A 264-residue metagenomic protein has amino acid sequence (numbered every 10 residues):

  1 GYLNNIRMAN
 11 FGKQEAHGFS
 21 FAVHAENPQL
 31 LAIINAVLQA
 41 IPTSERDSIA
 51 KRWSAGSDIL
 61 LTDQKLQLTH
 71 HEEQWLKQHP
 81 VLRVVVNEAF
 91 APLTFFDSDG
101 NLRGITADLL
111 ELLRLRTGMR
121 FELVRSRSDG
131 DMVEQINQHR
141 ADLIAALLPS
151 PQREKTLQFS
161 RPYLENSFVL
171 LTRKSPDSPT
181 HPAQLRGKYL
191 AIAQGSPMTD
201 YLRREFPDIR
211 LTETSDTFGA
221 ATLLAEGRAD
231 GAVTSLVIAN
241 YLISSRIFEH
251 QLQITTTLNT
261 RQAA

Functional and structural regions predicted by a protein language model:
G1-E15, G130-E134, A146-T156, Y201-R204 (+1 more regions): A ligand-binding cleft/hinge motif common to bilobed small-molecule-binding domains
G1-N4, T94-S98, A107-R120, S160 (+3 more regions): Ligand-binding cleft/hinge of the Venus flytrap
I6-R7, F11-H17, E26-R140, P149-Q158 (+2 more regions): N-terminal hydrophobic or amphipathic helices and topogenic motifs
N10, R120-S128, I192, I209-A220: Short beta-strand-to-loop elements that line the ligand-binding cleft of bilobed periplasmic-binding protein-like
G18-H24, Q262-A264: A short beta-strand structural signal in non-transmembrane regions
K77-E88, R103, P182-S196, R210: Short loop->beta-strand "edge-of-pocket" segments that line small-molecule binding or catalytic clefts across diverse
R161-Y163, T172-L190: Flexible hinge/capping segments at coil-to-helix
